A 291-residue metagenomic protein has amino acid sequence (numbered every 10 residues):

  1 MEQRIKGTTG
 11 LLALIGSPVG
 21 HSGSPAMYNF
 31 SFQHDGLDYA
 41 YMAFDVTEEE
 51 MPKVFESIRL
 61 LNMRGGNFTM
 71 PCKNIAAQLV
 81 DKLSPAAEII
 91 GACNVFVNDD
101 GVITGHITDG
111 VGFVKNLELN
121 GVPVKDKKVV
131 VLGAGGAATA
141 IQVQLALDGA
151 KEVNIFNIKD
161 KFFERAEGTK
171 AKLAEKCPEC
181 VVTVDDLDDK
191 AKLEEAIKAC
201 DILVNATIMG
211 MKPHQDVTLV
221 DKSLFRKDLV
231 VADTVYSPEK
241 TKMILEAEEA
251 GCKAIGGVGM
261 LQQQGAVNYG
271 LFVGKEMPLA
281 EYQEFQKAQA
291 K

Functional and structural regions predicted by a protein language model:
R4-N120: Phosphate/diphosphate ligand-binding glycine-rich loop within oxidoreductases
I5-T8, V124-K125, L147-G149, V220-L229: Short, conserved loop/helix-junction motifs that constitute active-site signature segments in enzyme catalytic cores
L11, A40, K128, K151-N154: Residues at the starts of beta-strands that form the adenosine-phosphate
G16, I107-G110, D126-A150, N157: Glycine-rich adenosine-cofactor-binding loop
L147-E152, A250-K253: Conserved S-adenosyl-L-methionine
A150-C177: NAD(P)-binding Rossmann-fold cofactor-contacting core
E179-A254: Rossmann-like adenosine-cofactor binding region
V230, T234-K291: Adenosine-phosphate binding glycine-rich loop
